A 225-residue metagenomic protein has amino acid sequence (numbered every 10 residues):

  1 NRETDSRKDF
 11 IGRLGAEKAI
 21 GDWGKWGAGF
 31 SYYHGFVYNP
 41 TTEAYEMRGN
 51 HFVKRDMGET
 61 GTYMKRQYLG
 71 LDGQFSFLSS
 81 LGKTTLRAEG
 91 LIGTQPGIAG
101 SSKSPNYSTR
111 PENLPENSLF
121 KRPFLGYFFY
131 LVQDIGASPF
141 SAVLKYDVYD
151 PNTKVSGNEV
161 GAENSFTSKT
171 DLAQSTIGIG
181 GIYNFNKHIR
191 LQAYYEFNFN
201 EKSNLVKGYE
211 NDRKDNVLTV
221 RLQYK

Functional and structural regions predicted by a protein language model:
N1-V37: Aromatic- and glycine-enriched pocket-lining scaffold segments that form the walls of small-molecule binding clefts
D22-K225: Outer-membrane beta-barrel pore domains
